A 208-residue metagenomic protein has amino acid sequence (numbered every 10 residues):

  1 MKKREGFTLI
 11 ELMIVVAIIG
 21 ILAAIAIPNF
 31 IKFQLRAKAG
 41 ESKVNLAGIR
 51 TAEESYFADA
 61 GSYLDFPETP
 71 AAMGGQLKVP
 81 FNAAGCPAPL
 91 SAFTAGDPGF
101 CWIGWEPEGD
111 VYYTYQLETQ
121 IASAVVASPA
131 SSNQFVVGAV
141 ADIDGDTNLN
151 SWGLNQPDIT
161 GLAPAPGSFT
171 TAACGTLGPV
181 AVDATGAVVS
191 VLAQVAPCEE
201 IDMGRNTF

Functional and structural regions predicted by a protein language model:
K2-L35: N-terminal single-pass transmembrane signal-anchor helix
V16, K43, R50: Conserved catalytic core of two-component sensor histidine kinases
L35-L46: Membrane-proximal amphipathic alpha-helices that sit immediately adjacent to an N-terminal transmembrane/signal-anchor
K43-V44, E53-E106: Short, glycine/small-hydrophobic-rich surface segments
S62, D142-L149: Acidic, glycine-anchored loop motifs typical of Ca2+
P89-S131: A contiguous binding-surface segment within folded domains or other stable secondary-structure elements
T147-P164: A short, surface-exposed beta-strand/turn
V195-F208: Short, low-complexity, Pro/Ser/Thr/Gly-rich segments in the mature regions of secreted, periplasmic
